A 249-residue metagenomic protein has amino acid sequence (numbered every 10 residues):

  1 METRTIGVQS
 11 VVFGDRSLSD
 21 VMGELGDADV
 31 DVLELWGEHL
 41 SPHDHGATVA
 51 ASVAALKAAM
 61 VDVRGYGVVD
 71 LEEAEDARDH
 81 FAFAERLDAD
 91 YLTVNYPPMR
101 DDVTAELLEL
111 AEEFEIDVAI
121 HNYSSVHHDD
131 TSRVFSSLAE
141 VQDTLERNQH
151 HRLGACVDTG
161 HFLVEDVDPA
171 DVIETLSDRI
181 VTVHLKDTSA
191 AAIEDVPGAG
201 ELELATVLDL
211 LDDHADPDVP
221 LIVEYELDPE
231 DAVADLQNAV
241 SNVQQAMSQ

Functional and structural regions predicted by a protein language model:
M1-D29, A74-E75, E85-D88, L138-V157 (+1 more regions): Histidine-acidic metal/acid-base catalytic patches
M1-V12, S52-Y66: Mobile, glycine- and charge-enriched loop segments and immediately flanking short secondary-structure elements within
G7-V11, E34-W36, R64-V68, T93-N95 (+4 more regions): A cross-family glycoside hydrolase active-site/sugar-binding cleft signature
V21, S52, H80, L107 (+1 more regions): Aromatic/hydrophobic pocket-lining residues that form π-stacking "cages" and hydrophobic walls in ligand
G26, V32-V53, K57, A192: Glycine-rich, proline-tolerant flexible connector loops at the mouths of alpha/beta enzymes
L40-S41, L71, M99, V126 (+2 more regions): Positions that flank functional sites
S41-H45, H128-F135, D195-V196: Short, flexible/disordered intra-domain loops and linkers
A59-A155, L163-D166, D235: Active-site acidic/histidine proton-transfer and metal-coordination neighborhood in alpha/beta enzyme cores
